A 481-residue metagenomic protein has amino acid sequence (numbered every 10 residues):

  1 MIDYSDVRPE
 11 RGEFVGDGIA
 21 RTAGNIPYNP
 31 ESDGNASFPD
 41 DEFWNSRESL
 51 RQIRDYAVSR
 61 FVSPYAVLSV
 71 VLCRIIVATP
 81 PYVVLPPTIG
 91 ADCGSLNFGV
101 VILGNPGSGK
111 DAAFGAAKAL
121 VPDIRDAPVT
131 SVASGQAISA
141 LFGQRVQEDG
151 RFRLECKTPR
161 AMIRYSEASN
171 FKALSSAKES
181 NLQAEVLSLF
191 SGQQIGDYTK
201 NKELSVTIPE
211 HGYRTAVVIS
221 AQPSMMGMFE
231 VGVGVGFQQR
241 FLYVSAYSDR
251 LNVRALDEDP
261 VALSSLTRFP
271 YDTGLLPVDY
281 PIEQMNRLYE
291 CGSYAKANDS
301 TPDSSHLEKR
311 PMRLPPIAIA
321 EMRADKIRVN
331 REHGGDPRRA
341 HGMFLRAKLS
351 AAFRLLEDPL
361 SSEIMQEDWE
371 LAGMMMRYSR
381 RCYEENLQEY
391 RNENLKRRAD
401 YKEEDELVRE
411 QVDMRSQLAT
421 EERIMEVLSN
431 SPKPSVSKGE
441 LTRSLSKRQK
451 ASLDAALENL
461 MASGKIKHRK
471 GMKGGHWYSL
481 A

Functional and structural regions predicted by a protein language model:
I2-A481: Phosphate-handling catalytic cores of nucleic-acid transaction enzymes
